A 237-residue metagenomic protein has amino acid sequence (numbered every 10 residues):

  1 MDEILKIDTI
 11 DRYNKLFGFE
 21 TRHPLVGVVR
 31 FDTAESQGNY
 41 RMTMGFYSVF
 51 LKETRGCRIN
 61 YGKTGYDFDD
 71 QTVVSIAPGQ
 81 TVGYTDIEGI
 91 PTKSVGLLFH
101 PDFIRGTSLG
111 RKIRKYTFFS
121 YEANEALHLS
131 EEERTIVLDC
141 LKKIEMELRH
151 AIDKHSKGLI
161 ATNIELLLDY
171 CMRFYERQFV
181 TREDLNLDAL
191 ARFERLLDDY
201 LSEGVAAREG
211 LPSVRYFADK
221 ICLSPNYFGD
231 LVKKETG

Functional and structural regions predicted by a protein language model:
M1-D67: Generic protein-terminus/edge-of-domain signal
L25, F46, P91-K93, A161 (+1 more regions): A structure-centric signal for secondary-structure junctions around beta-strands
R58-N60, V82-G89: Short beta-strand His + acidic residue motifs that chelate non-heme Fe in jelly-roll/DSBH and cupin folds
F68-V82, L98-P101: Conserved metal-binding segment of the jelly-roll/cupin
I87-I152: A hydrophobic/aromatic-rich effector-binding and dimerization subdomain of bacterial HTH-type transcriptional regulators
T135-D198: An amphipathic alpha-helical interaction segment
R195-G210: Short helix->loop/beta-hairpin flanking segments within DNA-binding domains
L211-G237: Basic/polar phosphate-binding segments, predominantly the helix-turn-helix DNA-binding elements of transcriptional
